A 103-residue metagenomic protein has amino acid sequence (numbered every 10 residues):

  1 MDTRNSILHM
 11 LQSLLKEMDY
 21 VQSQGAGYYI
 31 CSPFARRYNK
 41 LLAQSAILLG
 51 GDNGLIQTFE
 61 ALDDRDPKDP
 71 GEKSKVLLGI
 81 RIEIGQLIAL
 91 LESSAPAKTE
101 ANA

Functional and structural regions predicted by a protein language model:
M1-I30, R81-I84: Short terminal alpha-helical segments
T3, I7, G27-I30, F34 (+3 more regions): Residue-level recognition of alpha-helical structural elements
T3, N53-G54, D64, A103: Short linear motifs in intrinsically disordered/low-complexity regions
L8, Q12, A35, N39-L42 (+4 more regions): Generic detector of well-ordered alpha-helical segments enriched in charged/polar residues, highlighting helical
D19-E60: Amphipathic alpha-helical interaction modules
R65-A103: Amphipathic alpha-helical binding modules
